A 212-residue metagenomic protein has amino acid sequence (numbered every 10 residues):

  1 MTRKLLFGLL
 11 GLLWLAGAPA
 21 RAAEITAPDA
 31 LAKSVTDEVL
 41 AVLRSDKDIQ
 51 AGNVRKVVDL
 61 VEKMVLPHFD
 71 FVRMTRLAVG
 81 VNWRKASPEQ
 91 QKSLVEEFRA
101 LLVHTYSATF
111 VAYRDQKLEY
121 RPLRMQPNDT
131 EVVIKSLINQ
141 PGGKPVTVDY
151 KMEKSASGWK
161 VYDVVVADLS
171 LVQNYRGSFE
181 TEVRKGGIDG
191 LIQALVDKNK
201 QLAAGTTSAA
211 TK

Functional and structural regions predicted by a protein language model:
M1-G8: Bacterial N-terminal signal peptides that target proteins for export
G8-G17: Bacterial N-terminal signal peptides
A18-E24: Sec/Tat signal peptide C-region and signal peptidase I cleavage site
I25-Y106: Early exported N-terminus immediately downstream of N-terminal targeting peptides
W83, A100-L101, M125, N139-Q140 (+1 more regions): Solvent-exposed loop/turn segments at secondary-structure junctions within structured extracellular/periplasmic domains
H104-V146, K198-K212: Surface-exposed, charged secondary-structure patches
P145-Q173: Short beta-strand edge/turn micro-motifs at domain boundaries
D163-K212: Low-complexity, intrinsically disordered terminal/linker segments enriched in charged and Gly/Pro repeats
